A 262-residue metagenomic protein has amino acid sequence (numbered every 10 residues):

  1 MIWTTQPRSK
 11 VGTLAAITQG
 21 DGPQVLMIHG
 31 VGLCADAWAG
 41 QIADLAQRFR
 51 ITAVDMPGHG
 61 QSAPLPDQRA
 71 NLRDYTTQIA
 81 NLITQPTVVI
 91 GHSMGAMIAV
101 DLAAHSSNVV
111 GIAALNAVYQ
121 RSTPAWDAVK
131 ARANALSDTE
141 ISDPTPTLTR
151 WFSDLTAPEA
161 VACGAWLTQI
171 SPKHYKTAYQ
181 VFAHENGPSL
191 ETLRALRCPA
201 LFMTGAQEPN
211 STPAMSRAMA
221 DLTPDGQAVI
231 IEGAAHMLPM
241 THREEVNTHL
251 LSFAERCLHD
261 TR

Functional and structural regions predicted by a protein language model:
M1-V25, A43-R50, I83-T84, V110 (+3 more regions): Alpha/beta-hydrolase fold catalytic core
R8-I17, G40-A43, F49-I90, T248: Active-site loop/oxyanion-hole signature of alpha/beta-hydrolase fold enzymes
V31-I42: The serine-hydrolase catalytic nucleophile loop
V100-E140: Flexible "cap/lid" loop of the alpha/beta hydrolase fold
T123-D127, T139-R194: Conserved alpha/beta-hydrolase catalytic His-Asp/Glu region
L196, F202-T204: Short beta-strand/loop motif that positions the catalytic acidic residue of the alpha/beta-hydrolase fold
A206-S211: Acidic catalytic loop of the alpha/beta-hydrolase fold
A234-N247: Catalytic histidine-centered segment of alpha/beta-hydrolase-like enzymes
